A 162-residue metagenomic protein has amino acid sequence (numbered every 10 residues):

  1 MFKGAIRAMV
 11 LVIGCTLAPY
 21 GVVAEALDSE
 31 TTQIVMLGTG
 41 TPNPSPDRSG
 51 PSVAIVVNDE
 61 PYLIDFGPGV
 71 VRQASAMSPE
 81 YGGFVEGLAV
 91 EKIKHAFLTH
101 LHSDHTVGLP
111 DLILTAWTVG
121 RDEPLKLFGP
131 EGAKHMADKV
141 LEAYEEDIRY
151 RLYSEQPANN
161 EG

Functional and structural regions predicted by a protein language model:
M1-R7: Positively charged n-region of N-terminal signal peptides that target proteins for export
F2, V23-G162: Binuclear metal-dependent hydrolase catalytic cores
R7-Y20: Bacterial N-terminal signal peptides
